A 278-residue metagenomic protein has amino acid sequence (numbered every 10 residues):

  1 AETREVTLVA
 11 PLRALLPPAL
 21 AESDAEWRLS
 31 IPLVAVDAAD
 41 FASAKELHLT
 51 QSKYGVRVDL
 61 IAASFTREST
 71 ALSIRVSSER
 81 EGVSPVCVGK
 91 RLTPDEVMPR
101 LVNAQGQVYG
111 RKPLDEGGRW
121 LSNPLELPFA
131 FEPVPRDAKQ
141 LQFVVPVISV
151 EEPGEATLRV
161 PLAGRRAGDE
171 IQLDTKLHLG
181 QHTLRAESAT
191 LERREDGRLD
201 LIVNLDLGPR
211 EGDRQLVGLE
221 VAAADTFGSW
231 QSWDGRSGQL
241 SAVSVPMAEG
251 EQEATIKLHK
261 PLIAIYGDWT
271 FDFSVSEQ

Functional and structural regions predicted by a protein language model:
A1-Q278: Alpha-helical, hydrophobic structural elements that either
